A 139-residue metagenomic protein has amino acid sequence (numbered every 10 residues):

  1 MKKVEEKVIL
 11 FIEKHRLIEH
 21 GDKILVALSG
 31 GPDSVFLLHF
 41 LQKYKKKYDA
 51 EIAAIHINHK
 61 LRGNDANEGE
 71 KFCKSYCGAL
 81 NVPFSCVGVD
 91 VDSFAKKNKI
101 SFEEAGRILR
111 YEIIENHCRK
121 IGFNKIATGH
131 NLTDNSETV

Functional and structural regions predicted by a protein language model:
M1-L28, P32-V139: Core alpha/beta nucleotide-donor-binding catalytic domains of modification enzymes
